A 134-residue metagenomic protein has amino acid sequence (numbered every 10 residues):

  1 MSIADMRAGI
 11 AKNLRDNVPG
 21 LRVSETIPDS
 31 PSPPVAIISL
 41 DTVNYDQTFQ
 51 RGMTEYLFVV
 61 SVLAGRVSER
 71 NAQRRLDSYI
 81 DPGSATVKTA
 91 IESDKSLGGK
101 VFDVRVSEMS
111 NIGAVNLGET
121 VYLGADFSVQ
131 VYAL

Functional and structural regions predicted by a protein language model:
M1-S30, T42-L134: Charged, amphipathic alpha-helical segments and their flanking helix caps
P34-D41: Low-complexity, acidic Ser/Thr/Pro/Gly-rich terminal tails and inter-domain linkers that flank the onset of structured
